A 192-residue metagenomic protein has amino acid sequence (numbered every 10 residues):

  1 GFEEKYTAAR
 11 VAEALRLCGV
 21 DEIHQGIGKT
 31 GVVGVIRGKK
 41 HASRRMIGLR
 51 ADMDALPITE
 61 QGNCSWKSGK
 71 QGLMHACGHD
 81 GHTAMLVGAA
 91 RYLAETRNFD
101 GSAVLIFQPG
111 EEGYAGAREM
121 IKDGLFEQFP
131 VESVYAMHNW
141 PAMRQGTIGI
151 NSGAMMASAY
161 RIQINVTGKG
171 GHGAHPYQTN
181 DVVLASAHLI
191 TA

Functional and structural regions predicted by a protein language model:
G1-H75, A84-V87, R91-F99: Acidic/His- and Gly-rich active-site-bordering loop/insert found across diverse amide/peptide-bond hydrolases
V32, L56-I58, N63-M74, D80-G81 (+2 more regions): Histidine/acidic-residue-rich, glycine-tolerant segments that coordinate divalent metal ions
